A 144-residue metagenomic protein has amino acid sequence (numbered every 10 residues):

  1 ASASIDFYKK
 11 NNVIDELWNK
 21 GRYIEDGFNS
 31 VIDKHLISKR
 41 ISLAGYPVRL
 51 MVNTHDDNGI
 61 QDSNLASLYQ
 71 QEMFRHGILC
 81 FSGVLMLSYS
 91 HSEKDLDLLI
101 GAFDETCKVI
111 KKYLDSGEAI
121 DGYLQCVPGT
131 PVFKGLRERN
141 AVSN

Functional and structural regions predicted by a protein language model:
A1-N11, E16, K20, M51: Structural motif of enzymes handling amino- and sulfur-group chemistry
S2, W18, R22-D26, S67 (+2 more regions): Generic alpha-helical structural signal
D6-N11, E72-N144: PLP-dependent enzyme catalytic core of the Aspartate aminotransferase-like
N11-L17, I60-N64, S82: Extended hydrophobic-aromatic, low-complexity segments
G21-D26, I32-Q70, G122-A141: Conserved PLP-binding catalytic core of the aspartate aminotransferase-like
G27-I32, K108-K112: Short arginine-rich
